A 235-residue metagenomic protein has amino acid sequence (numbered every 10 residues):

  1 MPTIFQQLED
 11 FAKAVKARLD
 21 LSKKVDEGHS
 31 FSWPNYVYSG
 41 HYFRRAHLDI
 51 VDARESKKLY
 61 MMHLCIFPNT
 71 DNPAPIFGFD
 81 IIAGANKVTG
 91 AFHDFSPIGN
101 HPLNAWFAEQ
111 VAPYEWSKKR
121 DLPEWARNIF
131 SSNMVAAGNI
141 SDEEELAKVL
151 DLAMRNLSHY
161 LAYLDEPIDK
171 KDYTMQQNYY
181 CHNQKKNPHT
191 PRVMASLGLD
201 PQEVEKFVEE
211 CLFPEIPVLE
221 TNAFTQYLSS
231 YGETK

Functional and structural regions predicted by a protein language model:
M1-A74: Short Lys/Arg-enriched alpha/beta "domain-start" segment
Q6, D10-K13, A17, F79 (+3 more regions): Polar/charged alpha-helical tracts
K16-K23, D151, G198, Y231-G232: Short, flexible coil/linker elements and helix-boundary hinge sites characteristic of intrinsically disordered
G40, A46, L64, K118 (+3 more regions): Generic alpha-helical secondary structure signal
H63-L64, H93, N156: Polar/charged side chains located within well-ordered beta-strands of beta-rich proteins
P68-D142: Long amphipathic alpha-helical segments with strong coiled-coil/leucine-zipper propensity
N104, R120-P188: Short helix/strand-capping turn motifs
S158, A162, E166-K235: Alpha-helical oligomerization segments
